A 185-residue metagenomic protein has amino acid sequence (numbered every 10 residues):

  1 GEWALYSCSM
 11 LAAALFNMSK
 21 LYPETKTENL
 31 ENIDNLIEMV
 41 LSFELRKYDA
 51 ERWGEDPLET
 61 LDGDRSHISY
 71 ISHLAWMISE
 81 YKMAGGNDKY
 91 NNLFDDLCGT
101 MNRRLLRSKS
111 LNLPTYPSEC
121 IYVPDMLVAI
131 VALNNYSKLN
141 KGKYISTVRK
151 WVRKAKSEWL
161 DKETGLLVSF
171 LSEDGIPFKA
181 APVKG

Functional and structural regions predicted by a protein language model:
S7, A14-L127: Extended ligand-binding groove/face enriched in aromatic
L11, M18, L133-Y136: Structural register within alpha-helical repeat arrays
S69, S108, E119-G185: Extended ligand-binding clefts on enzyme/binding-domain cores
